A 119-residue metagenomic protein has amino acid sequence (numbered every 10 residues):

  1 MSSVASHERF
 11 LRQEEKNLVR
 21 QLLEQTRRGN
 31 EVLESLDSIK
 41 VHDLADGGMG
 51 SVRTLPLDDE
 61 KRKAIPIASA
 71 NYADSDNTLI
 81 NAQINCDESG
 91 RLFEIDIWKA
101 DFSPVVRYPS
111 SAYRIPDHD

Functional and structural regions predicted by a protein language model:
M1-A70, V106-D119: N-terminal domain-onset segments
D74-D119: Short, compact, well-ordered microdomains
